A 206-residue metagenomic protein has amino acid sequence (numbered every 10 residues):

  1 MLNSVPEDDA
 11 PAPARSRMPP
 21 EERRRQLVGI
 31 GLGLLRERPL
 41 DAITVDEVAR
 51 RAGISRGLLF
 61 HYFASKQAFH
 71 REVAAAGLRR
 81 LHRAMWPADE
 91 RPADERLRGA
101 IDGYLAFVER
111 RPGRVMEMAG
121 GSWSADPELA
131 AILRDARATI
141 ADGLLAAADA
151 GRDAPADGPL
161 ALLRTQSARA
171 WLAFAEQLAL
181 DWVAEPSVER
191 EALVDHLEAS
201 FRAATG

Functional and structural regions predicted by a protein language model:
M1-E22: N-terminal intrinsically disordered/low-complexity leader segments
A14-R15, E37, V73-A100, L144: Amphipathic alpha-helical linker/stalk segments
R25-L34, R80, G99, G103: Pre-recognition alpha-helix immediately N-terminal to the DNA-recognition helix within helix-turn-helix or winged-helix
Q26, I30, L34-A68, E72: Helix-turn-helix
F63, G120-A125: Short helix-capping/turn signature of helix-turn-helix
E72, W86-G113, A154-A161, S167-W171 (+1 more regions): Hydrophobic alpha-helical connector segments
H82, F107, P127-D153, L162-A173 (+2 more regions): Amphipathic alpha-helical packing segments from all-alpha helical-bundle domains
M116-A119, E191: Short, hydrophobic secondary-structure boundary micro-motifs
